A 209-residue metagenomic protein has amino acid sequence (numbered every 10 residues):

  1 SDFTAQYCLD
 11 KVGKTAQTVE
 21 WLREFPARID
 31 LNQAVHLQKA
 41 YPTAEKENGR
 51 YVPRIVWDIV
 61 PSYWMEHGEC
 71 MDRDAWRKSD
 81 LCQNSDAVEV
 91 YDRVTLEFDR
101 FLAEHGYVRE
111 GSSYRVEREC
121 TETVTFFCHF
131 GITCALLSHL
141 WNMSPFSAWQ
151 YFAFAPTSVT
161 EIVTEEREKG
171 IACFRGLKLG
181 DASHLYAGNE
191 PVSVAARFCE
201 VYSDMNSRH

Functional and structural regions predicted by a protein language model:
S1-D74: Phosphate-coordination/substrate-recognition cap region in phosphate-metabolizing enzymes
D2, F130-G131, P156: Alpha-helix N-cap/helix-start capping motif
F3, Y7-D10, R100, A135 (+1 more regions): Residue-level signal for well-ordered alpha-helical scaffold segments within enzymatic catalytic domains
Q17, F25-T43, V108, S112-T123 (+1 more regions): Acidic, low-complexity terminal tails and accessory targeting/binding regions of phosphate-metabolizing enzymes
R50-H67, T123-C128, G176-L177, D181-A187: Extended, compositionally biased low-complexity polar/Lys-Gly-rich tracts and adjacent boundary/linker regions are
Y63-C128, T133: Hydrophobic, aromatic-enriched interface-forming segments
